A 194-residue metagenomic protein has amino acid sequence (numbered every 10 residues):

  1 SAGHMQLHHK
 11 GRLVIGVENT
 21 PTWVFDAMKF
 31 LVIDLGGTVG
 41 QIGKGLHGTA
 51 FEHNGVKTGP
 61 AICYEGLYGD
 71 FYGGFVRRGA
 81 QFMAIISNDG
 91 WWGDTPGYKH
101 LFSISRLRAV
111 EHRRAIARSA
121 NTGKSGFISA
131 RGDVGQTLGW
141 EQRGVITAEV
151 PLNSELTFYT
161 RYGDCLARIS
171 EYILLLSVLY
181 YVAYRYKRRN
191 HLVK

Functional and structural regions predicted by a protein language model:
S1-L166: Soluble catalytic domains of enzymes that build or remodel membrane lipids, polysaccharides, and related
L138, G144, V182, K187-R188: Short leucine-rich amphipathic alpha-helices used at interfaces
R161-Y186: Selective detector of the "anchor" transmembrane alpha-helix that sits immediately C-terminal
H191-K194: Cytoplasmic C-terminal tails of single-pass
